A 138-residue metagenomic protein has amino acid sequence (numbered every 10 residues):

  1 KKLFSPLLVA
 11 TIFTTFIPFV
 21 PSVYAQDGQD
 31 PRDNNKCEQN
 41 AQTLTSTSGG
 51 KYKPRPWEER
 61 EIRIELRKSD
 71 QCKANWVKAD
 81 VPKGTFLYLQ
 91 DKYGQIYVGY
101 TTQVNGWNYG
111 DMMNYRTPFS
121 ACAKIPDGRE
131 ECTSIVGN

Functional and structural regions predicted by a protein language model:
K1-L7: Bacterial N-terminal signal peptides that target proteins for export
F13-S22: C-terminal segment of classical bacterial N-terminal signal peptides
S22-S69: Transition segment at domain starts
C72-A74: Extended extracellular/luminal ectodomain segments enriched in beta-structured repeat modules
W76-D80: Short edge beta-strand/loop segments characteristic of extracellular beta-sandwich folds
P82-Q95: Short, surface-exposed beta-strand/strand-loop-strand elements in extracellular ectodomains
Q95-V104: Solvent-exposed serine/threonine-rich low-complexity stretches and specific carbohydrate-binding patches
W107-M113, S120, P126-N138: Short Trp-Ser/Thr-centered turn/loop motifs at beta-strand boundaries
